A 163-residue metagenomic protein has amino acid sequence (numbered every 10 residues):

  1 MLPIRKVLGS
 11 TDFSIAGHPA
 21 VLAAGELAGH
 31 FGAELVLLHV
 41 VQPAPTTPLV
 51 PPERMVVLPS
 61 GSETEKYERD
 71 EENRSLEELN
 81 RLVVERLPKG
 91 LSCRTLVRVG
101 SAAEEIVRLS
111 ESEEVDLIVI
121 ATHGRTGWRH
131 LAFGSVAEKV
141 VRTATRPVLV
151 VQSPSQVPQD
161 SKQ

Functional and structural regions predicted by a protein language model:
M1-L2, H30, Q42-A44, N73 (+3 more regions): Structural beta-alpha unit
L2-G61, P154-Q156: Small/aliphatic-rich secondary-structure junction motif
A20, T47-V50, V107-R108, L131-A132 (+1 more regions): Short, well-ordered secondary-structure micro-motifs
V36-L38, R94-R98, L149: General small-molecule cofactor/ligand-binding pocket signal
P52-V56, S112-E113, V136-A137: Short, hinge-like loop/turn segments at secondary-structure boundaries
V57-S75: A short acidic, glycine-rich active-site loop that binds or catalyzes chemistry on phosphate/adenosine moieties
L117-K139, V157-D160: Glycine-rich, Arg-bearing micro-motifs that act as flexible, cationic patches
R146-P154: Short, flexible loop segments at boundaries between secondary-structure elements
